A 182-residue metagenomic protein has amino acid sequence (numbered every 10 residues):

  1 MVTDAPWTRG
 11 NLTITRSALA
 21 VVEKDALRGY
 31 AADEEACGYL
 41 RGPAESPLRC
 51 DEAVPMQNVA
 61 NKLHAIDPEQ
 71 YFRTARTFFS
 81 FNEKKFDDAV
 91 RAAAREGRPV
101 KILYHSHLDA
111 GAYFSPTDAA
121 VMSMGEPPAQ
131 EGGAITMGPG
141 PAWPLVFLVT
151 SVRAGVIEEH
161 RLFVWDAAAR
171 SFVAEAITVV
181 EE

Functional and structural regions predicted by a protein language model:
M1-V100, L108-E182: Conserved beta-strand-loop surface patch within small alpha/beta domains used for substrate/adaptor or ligand engagement
